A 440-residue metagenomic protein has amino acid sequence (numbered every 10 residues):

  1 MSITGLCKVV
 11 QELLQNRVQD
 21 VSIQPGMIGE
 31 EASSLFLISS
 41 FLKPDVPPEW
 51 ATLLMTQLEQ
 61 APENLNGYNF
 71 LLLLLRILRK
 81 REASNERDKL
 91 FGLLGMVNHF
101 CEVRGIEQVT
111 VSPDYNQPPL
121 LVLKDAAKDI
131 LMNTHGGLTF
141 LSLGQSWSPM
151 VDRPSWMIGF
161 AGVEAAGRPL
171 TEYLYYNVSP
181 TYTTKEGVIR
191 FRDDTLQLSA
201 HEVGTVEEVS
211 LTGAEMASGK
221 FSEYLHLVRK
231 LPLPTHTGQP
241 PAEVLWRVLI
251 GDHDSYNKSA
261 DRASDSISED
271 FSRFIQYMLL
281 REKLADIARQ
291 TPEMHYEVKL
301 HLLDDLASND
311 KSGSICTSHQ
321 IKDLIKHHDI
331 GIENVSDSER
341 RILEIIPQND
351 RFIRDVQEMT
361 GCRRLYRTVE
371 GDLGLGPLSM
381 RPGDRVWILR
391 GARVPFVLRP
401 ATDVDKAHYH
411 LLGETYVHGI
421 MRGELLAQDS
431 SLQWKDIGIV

Functional and structural regions predicted by a protein language model:
M1-V440: Acidic/Ser/Thr/Pro-rich low-complexity tail/linker regions in eukaryotic proteins
